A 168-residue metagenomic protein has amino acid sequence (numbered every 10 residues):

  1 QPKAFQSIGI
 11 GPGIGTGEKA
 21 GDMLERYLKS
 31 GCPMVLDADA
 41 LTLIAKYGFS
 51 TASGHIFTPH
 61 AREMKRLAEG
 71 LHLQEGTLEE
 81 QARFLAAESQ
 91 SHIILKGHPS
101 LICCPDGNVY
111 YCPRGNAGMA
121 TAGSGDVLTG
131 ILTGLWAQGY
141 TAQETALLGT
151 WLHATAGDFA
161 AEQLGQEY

Functional and structural regions predicted by a protein language model:
Q1-R114: Glycine-rich phosphate/dinucleotide-binding loop and adjoining beta-alpha-beta core of small-molecule
L71-S124, L128-Y168: Mobile late-domain/C-terminal helix-loop "cap" segments that border catalytic sites or the cytosolic face
